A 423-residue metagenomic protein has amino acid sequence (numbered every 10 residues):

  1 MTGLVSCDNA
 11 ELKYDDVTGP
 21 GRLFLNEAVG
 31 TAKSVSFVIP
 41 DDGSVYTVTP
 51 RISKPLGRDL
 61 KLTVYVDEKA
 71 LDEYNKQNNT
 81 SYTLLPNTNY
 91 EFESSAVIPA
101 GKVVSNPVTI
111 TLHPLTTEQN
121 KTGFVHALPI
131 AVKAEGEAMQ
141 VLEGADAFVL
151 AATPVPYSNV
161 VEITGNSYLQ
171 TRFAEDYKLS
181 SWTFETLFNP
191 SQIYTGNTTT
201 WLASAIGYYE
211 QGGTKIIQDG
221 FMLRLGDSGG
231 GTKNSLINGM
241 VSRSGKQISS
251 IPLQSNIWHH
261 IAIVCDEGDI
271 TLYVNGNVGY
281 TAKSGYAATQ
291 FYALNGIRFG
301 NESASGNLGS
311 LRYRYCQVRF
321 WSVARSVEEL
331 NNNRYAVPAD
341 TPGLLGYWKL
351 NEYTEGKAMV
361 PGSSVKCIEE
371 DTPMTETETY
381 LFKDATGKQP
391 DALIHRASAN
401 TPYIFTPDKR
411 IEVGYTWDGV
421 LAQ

Functional and structural regions predicted by a protein language model:
M1-P40, E143-P154, Q423: Bacterial Sec-dependent N-terminal signal peptides
T116-A127: Short glycine/proline/serine/threonine-rich loop/turn segments at secondary-structure transition edges
A145-I163, A336-Q423: Extracytoplasmic low-complexity segments
P156-N234, R325-E329: Extracellular glycan-recognition modules
S180-Q192, L308-N333, L345-A358: Extracellular, beta-strand-rich glycan-interacting domains
T186, N256-C265, I270-L272: Short tryptophan-centered beta-strand motifs in secreted/extracellular beta-sheet-rich domains of glycan-recognition
N238-H260: Short, aromatic/His-centered strand-loop micro-motif at the edge of beta-sheets
A282-R314, A339-L344: Flexible glycan-contacting loops in extracellular carbohydrate-active proteins
